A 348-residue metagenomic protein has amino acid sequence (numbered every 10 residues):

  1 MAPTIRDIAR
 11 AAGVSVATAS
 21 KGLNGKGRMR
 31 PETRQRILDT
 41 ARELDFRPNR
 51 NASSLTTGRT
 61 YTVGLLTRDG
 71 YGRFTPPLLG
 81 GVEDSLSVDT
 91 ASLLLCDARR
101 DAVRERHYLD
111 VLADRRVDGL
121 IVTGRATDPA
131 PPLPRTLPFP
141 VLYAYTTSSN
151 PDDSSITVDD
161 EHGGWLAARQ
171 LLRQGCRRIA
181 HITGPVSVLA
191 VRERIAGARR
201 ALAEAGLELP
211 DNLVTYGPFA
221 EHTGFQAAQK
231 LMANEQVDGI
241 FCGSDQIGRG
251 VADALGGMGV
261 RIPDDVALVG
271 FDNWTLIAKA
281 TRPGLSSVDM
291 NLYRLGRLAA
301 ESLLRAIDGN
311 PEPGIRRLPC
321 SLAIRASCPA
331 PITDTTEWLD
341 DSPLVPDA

Functional and structural regions predicted by a protein language model:
M1-T60, V345-A348: N-terminal helix-turn-helix DNA-binding module of bacterial transcription factors
V16-K21, L55-Y71, R178-P185: Short beta-strand segments enriched in small/hydrophobic residues
P31, Q35, L44-V111, R115-D118 (+3 more regions): Amphipathic helical "hinge" segments at domain boundaries
R50, R68-P77, L95-R104, I156-L166 (+5 more regions): Hinge/beta->alpha junction and helix N-cap segments in small-molecule ligand-binding domains
R100, V122-L166, Q246, D272-L285: Flexible loop/hinge segments that line or gate small-molecule binding clefts
R116-G124, A180-I182, V214, E235-Q246 (+1 more regions): Periplasmic-binding protein-like
N234-A348: Flexible loop/turn connectors
